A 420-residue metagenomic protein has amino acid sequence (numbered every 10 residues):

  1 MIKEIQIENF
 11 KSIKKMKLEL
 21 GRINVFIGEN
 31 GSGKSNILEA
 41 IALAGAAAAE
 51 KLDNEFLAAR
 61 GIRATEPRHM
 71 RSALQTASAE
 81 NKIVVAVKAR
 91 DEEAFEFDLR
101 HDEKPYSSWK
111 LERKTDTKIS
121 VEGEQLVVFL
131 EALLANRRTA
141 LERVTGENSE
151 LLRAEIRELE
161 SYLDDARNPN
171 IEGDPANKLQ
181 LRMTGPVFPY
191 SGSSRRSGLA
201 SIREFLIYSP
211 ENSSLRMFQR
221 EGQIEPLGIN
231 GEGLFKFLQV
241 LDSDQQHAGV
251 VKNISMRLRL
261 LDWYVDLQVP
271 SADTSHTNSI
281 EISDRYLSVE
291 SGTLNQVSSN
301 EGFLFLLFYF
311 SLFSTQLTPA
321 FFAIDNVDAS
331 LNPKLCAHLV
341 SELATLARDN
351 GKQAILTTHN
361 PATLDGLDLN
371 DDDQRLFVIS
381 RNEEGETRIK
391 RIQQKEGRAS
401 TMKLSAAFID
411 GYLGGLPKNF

Functional and structural regions predicted by a protein language model:
M1, K14, E19-G21, L317-T318 (+2 more regions): Short loop/turn elements that form and flank the Walker-type P-loop nucleotide-binding site in RecA-like NTPase cores
M1-E50, F56-H69, T76: Pre-Walker A-like glycine/lysine-rich segment at the N-terminus of P-loop NTPase domains
S12, A329-S330, T363: Residues immediately C-terminal
A48-F308, L312-L317, K395, A407 (+2 more regions): Phosphate-coordinating catalytic segments in nucleotide- and nucleic-acid-processing enzymes
F56, R60-G61, R71-S78, H338-F420: C-terminal lobe/lid and adjacent interdomain/linker elements of RecA-like ASCE P-loop ATPase modules
D325-N326: Walker B catalytic acidic pair
